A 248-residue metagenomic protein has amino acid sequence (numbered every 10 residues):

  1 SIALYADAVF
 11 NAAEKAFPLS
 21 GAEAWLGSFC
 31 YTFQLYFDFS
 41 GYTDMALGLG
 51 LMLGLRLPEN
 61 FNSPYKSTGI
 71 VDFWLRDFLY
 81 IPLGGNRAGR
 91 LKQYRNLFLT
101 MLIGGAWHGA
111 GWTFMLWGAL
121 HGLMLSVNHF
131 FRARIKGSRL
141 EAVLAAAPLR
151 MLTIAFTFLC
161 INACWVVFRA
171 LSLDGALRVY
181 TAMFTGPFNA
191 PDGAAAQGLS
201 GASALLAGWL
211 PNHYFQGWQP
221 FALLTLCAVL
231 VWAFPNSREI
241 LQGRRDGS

Functional and structural regions predicted by a protein language model:
S1-V229, N236-S248: Membrane-embedded transmembrane alpha-helical bundles that form the catalytic cores of multi-pass lipid-modifying
